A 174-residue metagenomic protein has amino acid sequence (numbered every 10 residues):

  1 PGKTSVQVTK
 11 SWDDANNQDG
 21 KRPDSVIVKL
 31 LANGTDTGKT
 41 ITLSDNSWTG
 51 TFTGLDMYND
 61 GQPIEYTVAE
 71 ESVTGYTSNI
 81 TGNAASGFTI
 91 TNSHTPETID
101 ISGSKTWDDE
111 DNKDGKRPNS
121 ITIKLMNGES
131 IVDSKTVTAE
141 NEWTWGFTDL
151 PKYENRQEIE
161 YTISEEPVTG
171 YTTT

Functional and structural regions predicted by a protein language model:
P1-T174: Solvent-exposed loop/turn and edge beta-strand elements of beta-rich ligand-binding domains
